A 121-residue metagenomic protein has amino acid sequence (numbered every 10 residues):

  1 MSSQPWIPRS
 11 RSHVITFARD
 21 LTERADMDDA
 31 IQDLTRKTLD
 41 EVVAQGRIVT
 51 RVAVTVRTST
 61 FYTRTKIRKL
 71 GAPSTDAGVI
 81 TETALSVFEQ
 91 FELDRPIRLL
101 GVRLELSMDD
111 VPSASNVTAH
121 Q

Functional and structural regions predicted by a protein language model:
M1-I97, S107-P112, H120: DNA-contacting surface of Y-family translesion DNA polymerases
